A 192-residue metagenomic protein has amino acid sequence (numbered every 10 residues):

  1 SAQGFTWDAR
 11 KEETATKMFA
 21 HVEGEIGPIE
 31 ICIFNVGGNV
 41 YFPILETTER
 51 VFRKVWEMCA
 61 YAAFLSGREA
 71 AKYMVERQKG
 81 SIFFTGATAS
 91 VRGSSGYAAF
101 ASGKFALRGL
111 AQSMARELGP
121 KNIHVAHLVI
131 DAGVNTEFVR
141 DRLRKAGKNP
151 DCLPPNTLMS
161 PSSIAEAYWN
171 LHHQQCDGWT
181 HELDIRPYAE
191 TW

Functional and structural regions predicted by a protein language model:
S1-Q3, A20-F34, V40, W179: A glycine-rich helix->loop->beta "capping" turn within Rossmann-like NAD(P)(H)-dependent oxidoreductase domains
T6-M18, E49: The beta1-alpha1 cofactor-binding region of Rossmann-like NAD(H)/NADP(H)-dependent oxidoreductases
P28-I29, P43, M74-A87, P120-I123: Active-site loop of short-chain dehydrogenase/reductase
P43-I44, V51-W56: Substrate-binding pocket helix/loop in short-chain dehydrogenase/reductase
G67-R68, Q112: A short, exposed helix-loop element centered on a Lys and neighboring polar residues
S81-A106, Q112, R116-G119, V134: Catalytic loop of short-chain dehydrogenase/reductase
I123-A132, G147-W192: C-terminal helical subdomain
